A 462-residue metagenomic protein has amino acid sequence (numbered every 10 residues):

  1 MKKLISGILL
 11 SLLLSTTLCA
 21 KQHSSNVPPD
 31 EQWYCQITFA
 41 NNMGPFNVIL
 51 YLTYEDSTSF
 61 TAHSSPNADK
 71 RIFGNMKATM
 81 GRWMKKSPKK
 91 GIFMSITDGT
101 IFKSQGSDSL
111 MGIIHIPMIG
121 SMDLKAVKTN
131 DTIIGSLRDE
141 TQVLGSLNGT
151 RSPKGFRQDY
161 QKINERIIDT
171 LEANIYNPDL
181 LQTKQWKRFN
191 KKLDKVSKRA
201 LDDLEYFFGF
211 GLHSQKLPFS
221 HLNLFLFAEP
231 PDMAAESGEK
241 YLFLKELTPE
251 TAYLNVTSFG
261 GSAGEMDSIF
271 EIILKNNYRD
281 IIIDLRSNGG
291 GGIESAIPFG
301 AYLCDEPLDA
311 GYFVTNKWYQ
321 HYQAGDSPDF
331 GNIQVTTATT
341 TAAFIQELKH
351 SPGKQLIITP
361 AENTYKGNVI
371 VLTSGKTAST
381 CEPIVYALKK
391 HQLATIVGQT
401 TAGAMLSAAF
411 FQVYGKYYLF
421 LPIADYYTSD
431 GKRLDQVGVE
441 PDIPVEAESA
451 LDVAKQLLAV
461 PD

Functional and structural regions predicted by a protein language model:
M1-L4: Positively charged n-region of N-terminal signal peptides that target proteins for export
G7-S15: Bacterial N-terminal signal peptides
L18-A20: Boundary at the C-terminal end of the N-terminal hydrophobic targeting segment
H23-L124, K128, L137: Central antiparallel beta-sheet cores of small beta-barrel/beta-sandwich binding domains
S24-D30, K85, S104, D108-M111 (+7 more regions): C-terminal "post-core" interaction segments
A40-G44, A173-L180, G261-G264, S429: Short, solvent-exposed loop/turn elements at domain surfaces
P178-L247: Extended, small/polar residue-biased N-terminal targeting/export presequences and adjacent propeptide/linker tracts
P231-L274: Glycine-rich active-site/cofactor-binding loop and its immediate structural neighborhood
